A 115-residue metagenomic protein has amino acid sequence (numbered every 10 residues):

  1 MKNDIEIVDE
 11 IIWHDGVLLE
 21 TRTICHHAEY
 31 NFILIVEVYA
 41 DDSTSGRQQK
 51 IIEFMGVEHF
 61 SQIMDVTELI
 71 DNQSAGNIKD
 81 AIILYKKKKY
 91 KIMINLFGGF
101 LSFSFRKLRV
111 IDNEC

Functional and structural regions predicted by a protein language model:
M1-C115: Surface-exposed, interaction-prone regions used to assemble/regulate multi-protein complexes
